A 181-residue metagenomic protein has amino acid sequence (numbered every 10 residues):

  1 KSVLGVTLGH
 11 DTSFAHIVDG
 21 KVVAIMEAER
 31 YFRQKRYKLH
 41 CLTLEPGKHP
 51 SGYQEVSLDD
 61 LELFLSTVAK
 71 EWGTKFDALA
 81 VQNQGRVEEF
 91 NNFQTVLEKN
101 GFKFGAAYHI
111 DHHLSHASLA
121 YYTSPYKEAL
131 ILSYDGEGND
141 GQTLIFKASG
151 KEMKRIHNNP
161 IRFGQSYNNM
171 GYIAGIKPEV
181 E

Functional and structural regions predicted by a protein language model:
K1-E181: Short acidic/glycine-rich loops and adjacent helix/strand connectors that line catalytic pockets where negatively
